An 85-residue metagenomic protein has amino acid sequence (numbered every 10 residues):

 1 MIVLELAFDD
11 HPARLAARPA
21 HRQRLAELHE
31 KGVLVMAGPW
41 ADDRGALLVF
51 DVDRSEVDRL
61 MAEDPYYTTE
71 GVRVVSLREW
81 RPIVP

Functional and structural regions predicted by a protein language model:
M1-P85: Conserved, structured core segments of small domains
